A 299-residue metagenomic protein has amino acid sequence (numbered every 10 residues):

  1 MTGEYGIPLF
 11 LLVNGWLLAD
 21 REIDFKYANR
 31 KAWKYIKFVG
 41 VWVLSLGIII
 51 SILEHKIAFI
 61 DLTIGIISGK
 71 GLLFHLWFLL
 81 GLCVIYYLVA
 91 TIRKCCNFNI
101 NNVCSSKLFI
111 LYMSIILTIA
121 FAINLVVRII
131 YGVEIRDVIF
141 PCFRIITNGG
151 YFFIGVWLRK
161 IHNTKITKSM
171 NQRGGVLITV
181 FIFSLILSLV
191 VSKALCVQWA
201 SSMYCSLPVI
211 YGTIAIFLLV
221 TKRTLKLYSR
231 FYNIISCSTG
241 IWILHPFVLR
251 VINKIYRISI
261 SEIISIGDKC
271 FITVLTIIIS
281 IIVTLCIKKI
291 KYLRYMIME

Functional and structural regions predicted by a protein language model:
M1-E299: Alpha-helical transmembrane segments and their immediate juxtamembrane cytosolic regions
